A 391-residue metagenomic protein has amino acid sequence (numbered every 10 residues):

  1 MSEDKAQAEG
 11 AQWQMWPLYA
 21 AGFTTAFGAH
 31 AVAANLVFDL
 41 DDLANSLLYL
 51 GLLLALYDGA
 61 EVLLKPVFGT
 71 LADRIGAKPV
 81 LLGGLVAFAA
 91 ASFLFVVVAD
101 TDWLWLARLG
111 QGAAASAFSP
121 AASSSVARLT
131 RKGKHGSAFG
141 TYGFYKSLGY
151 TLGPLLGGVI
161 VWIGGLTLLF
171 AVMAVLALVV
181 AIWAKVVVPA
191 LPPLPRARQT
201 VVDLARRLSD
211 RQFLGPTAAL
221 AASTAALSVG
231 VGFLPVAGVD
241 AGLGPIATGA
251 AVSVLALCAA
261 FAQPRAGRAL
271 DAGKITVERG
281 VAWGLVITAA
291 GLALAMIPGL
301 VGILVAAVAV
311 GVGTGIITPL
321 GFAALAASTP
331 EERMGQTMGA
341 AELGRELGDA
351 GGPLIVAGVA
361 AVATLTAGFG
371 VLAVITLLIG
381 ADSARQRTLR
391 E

Functional and structural regions predicted by a protein language model:
S2-Q12, V188-T217: Juxtamembrane intracellular "pre-TM" segments in multi-pass secondary transporters
A29, G110-A122, V310-G321: Core transmembrane helices of Major Facilitator Superfamily
D58-P66, Y150-T151, A256-P264, A350: Residue-level signature of mid-helix packing/kink "hotspots" within the transmembrane helices of 12-pass Major
L63-V96: Conserved MFS/SLC helix-loop-helix module at the cytosolic interface between two early adjacent transmembrane helices
K65-G76, A262-I275: Helix-to-loop junctions at the C-terminal end of transmembrane segments in multipass secondary transporters
V80-F93, R279-A293: Structural signature of the two symmetry-related core transmembrane helices
A107-K146: Cytoplasmic helix-loop-helix junction between adjacent transmembrane helices in 12-TM secondary transporters
V175-L194, G380-R387: C-terminal membrane-cytosol helix-exit motif in multi-pass small-molecule transporters
